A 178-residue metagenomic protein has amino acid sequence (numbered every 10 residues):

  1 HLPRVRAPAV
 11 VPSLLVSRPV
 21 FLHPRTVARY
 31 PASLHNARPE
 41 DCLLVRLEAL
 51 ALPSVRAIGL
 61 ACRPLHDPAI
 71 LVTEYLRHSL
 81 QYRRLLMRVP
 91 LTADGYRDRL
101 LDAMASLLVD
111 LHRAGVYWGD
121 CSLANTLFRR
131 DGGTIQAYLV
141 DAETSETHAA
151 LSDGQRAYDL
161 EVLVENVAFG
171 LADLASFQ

Functional and structural regions predicted by a protein language model:
H1-L86, P90-D94, D98, D102-G119 (+3 more regions): Conserved ATP-binding subdomain of kinase catalytic cores across diverse folds
R63-P64, R130, G154-Q155: A general structural signal for short secondary-structure junctions and capping/turn motifs
Y75, R130, A142: Residues immediately flanking
R77, L123, T144: Short, glycine/acidic-enriched loop or turn micro-motifs at the edges of active sites
C121-F128: Hydrophobic residue at the +6 position relative to the catalytic HRD Asp in the kinase catalytic loop
F128-T134: Activation-loop N-terminal segment of eukaryotic-like protein kinases
I135-Q178: C-lobe/activation-segment region of protein kinase-like
